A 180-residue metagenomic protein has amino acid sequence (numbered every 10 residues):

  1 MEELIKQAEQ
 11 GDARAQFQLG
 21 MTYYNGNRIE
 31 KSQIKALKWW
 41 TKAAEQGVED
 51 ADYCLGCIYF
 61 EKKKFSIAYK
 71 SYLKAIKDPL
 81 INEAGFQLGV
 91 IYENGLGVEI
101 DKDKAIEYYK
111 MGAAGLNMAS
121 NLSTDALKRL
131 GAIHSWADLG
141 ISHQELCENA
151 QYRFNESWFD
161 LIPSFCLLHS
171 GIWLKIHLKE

Functional and structural regions predicted by a protein language model:
M1-N25: N-terminal segments that cap or nucleate solenoid repeat domains
E9-D12, N25-N27, S32, E45-V48 (+6 more regions): Short helix-capping/linker turns of helical repeat alpha-solenoids
Q18-N25, I29, D52-E61, A75 (+2 more regions): Hydrophobic face of amphipathic alpha-helices that form TPR/SEL1-like repeat modules and related alpha-solenoid
G97, R129-E148, Y152-F154: Alpha-helical linker/edge segments of TPR/alpha-solenoid repeat scaffolds and analogous pre-/post-domain helices
D103-M118, C147: TPR/TPR-like (Sel1-like) alpha-helical repeat modules
